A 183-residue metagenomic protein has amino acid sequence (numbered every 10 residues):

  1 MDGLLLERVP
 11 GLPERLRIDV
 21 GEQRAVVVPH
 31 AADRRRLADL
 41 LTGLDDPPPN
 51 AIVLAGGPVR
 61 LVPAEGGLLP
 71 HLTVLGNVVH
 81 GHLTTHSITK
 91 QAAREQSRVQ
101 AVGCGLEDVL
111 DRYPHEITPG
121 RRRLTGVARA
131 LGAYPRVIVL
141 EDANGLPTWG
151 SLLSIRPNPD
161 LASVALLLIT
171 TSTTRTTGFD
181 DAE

Functional and structural regions predicted by a protein language model:
V9-P47: Glycine-rich P-loop/Walker A and Walker A-like loops and their local beta1-loop-alpha1 context in P-loop NTPases
A25, G56-G67, L72: ABC nucleotide-binding domain signature
E65, H71-H86, A92, Q96: Q-loop/switch helix immediately C-terminal to the Walker
R94-L110: Conserved ABC ATPase "signature" region
Y113-R121: Conserved ABC ATPase signature
V127: Hydrophobic anchor residue at the start of the ABC signature
A130-L131: ABC ATPase C-loop
L146-T177: Conserved catalytic loops of ABC-family nucleotide-binding domains
